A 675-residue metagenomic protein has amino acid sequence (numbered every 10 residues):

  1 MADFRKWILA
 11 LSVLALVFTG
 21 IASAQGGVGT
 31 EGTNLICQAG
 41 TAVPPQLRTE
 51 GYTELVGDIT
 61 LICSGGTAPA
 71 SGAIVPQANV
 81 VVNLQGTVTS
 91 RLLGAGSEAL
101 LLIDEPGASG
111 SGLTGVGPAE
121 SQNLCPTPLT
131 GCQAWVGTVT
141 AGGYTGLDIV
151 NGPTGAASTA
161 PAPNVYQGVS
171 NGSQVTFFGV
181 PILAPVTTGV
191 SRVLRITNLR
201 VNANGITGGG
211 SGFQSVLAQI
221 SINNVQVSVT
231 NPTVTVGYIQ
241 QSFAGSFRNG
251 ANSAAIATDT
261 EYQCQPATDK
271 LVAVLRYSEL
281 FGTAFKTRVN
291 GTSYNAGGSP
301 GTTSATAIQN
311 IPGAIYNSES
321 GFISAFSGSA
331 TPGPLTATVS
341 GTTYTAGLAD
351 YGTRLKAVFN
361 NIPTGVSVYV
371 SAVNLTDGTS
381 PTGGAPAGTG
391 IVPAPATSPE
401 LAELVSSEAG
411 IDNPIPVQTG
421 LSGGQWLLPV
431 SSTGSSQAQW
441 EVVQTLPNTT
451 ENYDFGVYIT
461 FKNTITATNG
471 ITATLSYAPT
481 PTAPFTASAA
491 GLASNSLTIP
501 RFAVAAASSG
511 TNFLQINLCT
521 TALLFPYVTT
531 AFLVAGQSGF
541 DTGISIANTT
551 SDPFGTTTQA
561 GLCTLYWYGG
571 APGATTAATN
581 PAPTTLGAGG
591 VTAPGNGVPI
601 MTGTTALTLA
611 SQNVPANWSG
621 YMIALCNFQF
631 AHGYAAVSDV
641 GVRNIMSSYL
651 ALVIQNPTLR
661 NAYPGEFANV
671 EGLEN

Functional and structural regions predicted by a protein language model:
A2-F4, I8, G20-S545, T549-C563 (+6 more regions): Ser/Thr/Pro/Gly-rich, low-complexity intrinsically disordered stalk/linker tracts of secreted and surface-exposed
S12-G20: Hydrophobic core
A578-P581: Eukaryotic low-complexity, intrinsically disordered regulatory regions enriched in proline/serine/threonine
G597-P599: Extended, compositionally biased repeat/scaffold regions that form elongated interaction surfaces
